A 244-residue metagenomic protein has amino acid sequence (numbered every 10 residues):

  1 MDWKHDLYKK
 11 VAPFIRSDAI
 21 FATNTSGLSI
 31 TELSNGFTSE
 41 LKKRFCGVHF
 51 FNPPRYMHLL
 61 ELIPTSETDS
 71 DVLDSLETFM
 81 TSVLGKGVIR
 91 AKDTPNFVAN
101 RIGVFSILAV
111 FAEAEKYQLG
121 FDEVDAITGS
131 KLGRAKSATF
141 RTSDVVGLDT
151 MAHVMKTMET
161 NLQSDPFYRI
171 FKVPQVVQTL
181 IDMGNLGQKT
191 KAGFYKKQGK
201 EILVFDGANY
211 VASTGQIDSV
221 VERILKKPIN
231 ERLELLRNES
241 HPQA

Functional and structural regions predicted by a protein language model:
M1-A244: N-terminal glycine-rich phosphate-binding loop for ADP-containing cofactors
